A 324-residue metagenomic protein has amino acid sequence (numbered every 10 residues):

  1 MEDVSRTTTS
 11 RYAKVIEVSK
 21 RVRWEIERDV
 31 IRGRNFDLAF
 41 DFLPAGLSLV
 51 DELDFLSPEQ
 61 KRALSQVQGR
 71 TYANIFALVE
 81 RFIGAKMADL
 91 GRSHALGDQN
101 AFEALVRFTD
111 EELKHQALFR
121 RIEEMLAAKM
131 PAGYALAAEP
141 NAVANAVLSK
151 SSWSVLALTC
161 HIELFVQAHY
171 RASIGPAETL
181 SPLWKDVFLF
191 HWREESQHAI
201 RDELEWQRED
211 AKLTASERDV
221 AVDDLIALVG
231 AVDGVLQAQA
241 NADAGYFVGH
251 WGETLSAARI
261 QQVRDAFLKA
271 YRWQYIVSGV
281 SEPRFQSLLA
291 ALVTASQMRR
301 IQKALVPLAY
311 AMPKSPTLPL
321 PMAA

Functional and structural regions predicted by a protein language model:
M1-E103, E124-P140, A146-W153, L213-A215 (+1 more regions): Terminal targeting/low-complexity segments that flank the catalytic cores of oxidoreductases
F76-G84, F108-E123, L156-Y170, H191-D202 (+1 more regions): Alpha-helical transition-metal enzyme core signature, strongest for iron centers
R92-L96, D110, K114, R121-A128 (+3 more regions): Alpha-helix capping at helix-to-loop junctions
P140-S196: Loop-centered beta-sheet repeat module
I162, Y170, I174-E178, A211-T214 (+1 more regions): Contiguous, function-dense segments enriched for cysteine-driven chemistry and partner/ligand-binding capacity
A172-Q237: Aromatic-anchored, glycine/proline-accented short structural segments that stabilize local strand-turns or short
